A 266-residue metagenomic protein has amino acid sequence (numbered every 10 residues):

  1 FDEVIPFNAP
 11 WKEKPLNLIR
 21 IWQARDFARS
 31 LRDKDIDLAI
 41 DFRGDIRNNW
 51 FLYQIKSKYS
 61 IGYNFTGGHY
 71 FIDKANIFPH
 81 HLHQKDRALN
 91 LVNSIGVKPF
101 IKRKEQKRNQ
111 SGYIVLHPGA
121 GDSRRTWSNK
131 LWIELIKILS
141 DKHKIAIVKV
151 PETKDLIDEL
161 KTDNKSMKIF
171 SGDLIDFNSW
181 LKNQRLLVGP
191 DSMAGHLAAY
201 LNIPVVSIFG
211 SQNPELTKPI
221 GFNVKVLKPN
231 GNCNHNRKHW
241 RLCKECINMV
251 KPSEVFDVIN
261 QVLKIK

Functional and structural regions predicted by a protein language model:
F1-K266: Catalytic machinery of carbohydrate-active enzymes, primarily nucleotide-sugar-dependent glycosyltransferases
